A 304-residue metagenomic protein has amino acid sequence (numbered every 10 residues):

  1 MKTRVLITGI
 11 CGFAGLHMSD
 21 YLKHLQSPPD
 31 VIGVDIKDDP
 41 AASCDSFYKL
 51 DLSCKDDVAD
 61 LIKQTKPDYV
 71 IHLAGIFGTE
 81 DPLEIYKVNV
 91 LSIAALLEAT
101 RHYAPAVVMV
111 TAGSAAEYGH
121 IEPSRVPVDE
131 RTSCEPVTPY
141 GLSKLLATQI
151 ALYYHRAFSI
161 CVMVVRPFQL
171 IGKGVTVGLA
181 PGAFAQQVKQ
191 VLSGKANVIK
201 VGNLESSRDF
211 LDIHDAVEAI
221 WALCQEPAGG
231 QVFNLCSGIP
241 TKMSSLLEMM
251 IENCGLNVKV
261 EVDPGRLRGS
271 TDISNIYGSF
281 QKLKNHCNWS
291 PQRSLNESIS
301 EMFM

Functional and structural regions predicted by a protein language model:
M1-R166: N-terminal Rossmann-like NAD(P)+-binding domain of SDR-like oxidoreductases, especially those catalyzing
H17, L25, A99, Y103 (+4 more regions): Generic structural signal for alpha-helix termini and adjacent loop/cap motifs
P40, I213, V232, R266-S290 (+2 more regions): Conserved C-terminal active-site "lid" loop/helix of NAD(P)H-dependent oxidoreductases that clamps the redox cofactor
S53, E80, V88-L91, R131 (+8 more regions): Residue-level signal for the nucleotide or nucleotide-sugar donor/cofactor binding architecture
I121-R125, Q149-R208, I213-A222, P240 (+1 more regions): NAD(P)-dependent short-chain dehydrogenase/reductase
F168, V232-L235: Short-chain dehydrogenase/reductase
I199, N203, Q231-F233, K242-E248 (+2 more regions): C-terminal "lid/loop" region of Rossmann-like NAD(P)-dependent oxidoreductases
A216, I220, L235, L246 (+2 more regions): Non-catalytic, hydrophobic alpha-helical segments
